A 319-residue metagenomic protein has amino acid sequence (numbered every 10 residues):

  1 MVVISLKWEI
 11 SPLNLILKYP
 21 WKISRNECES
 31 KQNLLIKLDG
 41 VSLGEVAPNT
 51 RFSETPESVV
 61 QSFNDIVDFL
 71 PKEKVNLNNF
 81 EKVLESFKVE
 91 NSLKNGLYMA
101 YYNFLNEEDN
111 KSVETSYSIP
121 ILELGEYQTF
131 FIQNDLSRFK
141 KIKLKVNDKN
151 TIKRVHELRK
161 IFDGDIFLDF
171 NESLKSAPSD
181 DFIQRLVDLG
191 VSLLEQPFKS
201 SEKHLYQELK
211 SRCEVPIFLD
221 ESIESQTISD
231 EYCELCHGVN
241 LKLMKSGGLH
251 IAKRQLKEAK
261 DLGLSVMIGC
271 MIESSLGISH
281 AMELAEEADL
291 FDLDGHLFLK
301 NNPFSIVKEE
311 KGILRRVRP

Functional and structural regions predicted by a protein language model:
V2-I166, S173-A177, V187, K308-P319: N-terminal capping/lid subdomain adjacent to the active-site entrance of alpha/beta enzymes
I10, G44, L168, E195-Q196 (+3 more regions): General beta-strand structural signal in soluble alpha/beta enzymes
L13-L15, P120, S222, G295-F298: Residues that form or immediately flank small-molecule/cofactor binding pockets and catalytic motifs
Y19, E172, Q196, S274 (+1 more regions): Flexible, active-site-adjacent loop/turn segments at secondary-structure boundaries
S118-P120, K140-N150, D165-S173, G190-E202 (+2 more regions): Catalytic beta/alpha-barrel core
F131, I152-R159, D180-Q184, K203-Q207 (+3 more regions): Generic structural signal for well-ordered alpha-helices, preferentially at hydrophobic/aromatic core positions
S137-K140, I161-D165, Q184-S192, K210-I217 (+3 more regions): Glycine-enriched alpha-helix->loop->beta-strand junction motifs that scaffold or abut catalytic
S201-E208, I223-V317: Shared catalytic-loop signature of beta/alpha-barrel
